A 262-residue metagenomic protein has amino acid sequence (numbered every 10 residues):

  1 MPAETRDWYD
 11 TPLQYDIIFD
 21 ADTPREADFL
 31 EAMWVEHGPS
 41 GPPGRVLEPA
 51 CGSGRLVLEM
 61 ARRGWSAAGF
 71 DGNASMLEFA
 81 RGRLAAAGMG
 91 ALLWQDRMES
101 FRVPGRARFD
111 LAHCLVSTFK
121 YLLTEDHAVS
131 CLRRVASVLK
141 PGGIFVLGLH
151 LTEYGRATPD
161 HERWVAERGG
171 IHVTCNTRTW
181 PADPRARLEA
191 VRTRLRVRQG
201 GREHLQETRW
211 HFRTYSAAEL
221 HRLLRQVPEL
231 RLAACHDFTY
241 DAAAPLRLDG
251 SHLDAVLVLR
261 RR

Functional and structural regions predicted by a protein language model:
M1-G44: Conserved class I S-adenosyl-L-methionine
S53-W65: Conserved SAM-binding loop of SAM-dependent methyltransferases across substrates and taxa, primarily the Class I
N73-S75: Conserved SAM/SAH-binding beta-strand->alpha-helix loop
A86-S100: Conserved SAM-binding strand-loop segment of SAM-dependent methyltransferases
V103-L111: A short acidic, Gly/Pro-enriched loop at the edge of an enzyme's catalytic core that lines a small-molecule cofactor
V129-P141: A short glycine-rich, Lys/Arg-flanked "PGG" loop and its adjoining helix->strand segment in the class I
G142-L149: Conserved beta-strand signature within the Rossmann-like core of class I S-adenosyl-L-methionine
L149-R222: SAM-dependent methyltransferase
